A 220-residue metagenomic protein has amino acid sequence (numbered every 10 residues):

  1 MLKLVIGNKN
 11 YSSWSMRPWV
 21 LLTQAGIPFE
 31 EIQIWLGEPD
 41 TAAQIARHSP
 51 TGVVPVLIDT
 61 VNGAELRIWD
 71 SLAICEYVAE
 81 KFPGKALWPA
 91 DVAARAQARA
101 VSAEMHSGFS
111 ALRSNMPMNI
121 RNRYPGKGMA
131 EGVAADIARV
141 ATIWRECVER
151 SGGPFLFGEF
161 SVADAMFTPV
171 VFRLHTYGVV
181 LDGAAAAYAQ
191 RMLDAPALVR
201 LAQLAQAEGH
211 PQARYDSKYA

Functional and structural regions predicted by a protein language model:
M1-M129, Y219: GST-like domain detector, emphasizing the conserved glutathione-binding G-site in the N-terminal thioredoxin-like
E31, G183, L201-A202: A generic structural-conservation signal
W35-G37, Y188, Q206: Conserved beta-strand edge residues that scaffold enzyme active sites
D40-A42, L193, P211-Q212: Short Asp/Glu-rich motifs
A79, V170-V171, A202: Active-site-flanking alpha-helical
M105, F109-D194: GST-like fold's C-terminal all-alpha helical module
A205-A220: Acidic/histidine-enriched, glycine/proline-rich intrinsically disordered or flexible terminal extensions
